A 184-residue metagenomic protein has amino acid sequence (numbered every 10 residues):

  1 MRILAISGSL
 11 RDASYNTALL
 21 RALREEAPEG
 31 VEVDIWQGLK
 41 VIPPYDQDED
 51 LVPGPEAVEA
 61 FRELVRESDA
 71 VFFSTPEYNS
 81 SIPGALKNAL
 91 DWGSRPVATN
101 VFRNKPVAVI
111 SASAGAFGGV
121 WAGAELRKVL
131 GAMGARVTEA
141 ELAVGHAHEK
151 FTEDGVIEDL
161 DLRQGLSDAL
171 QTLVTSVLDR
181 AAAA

Functional and structural regions predicted by a protein language model:
M1-V31: N-terminal beta1-alpha1 ligand-phosphate binding loop
I3, N16, L20, V58 (+3 more regions): A general structural signal for well-ordered alpha-helical segments in protein cores
L4, R136-A184: Glycine-rich phosphate/pyrophosphate-binding loop and the adjoining helix
V31-P44, V137-G145: Short beta-strand elements in bilobed, periplasmic/extracellular small-molecule ligand-binding domains
G38-P55, K150-D154: N-terminal beta-loop-helix "entrance" segment that forms/cooperates in small-molecule cofactor or anionic ligand
P53-M133: Helix-loop-strand module that forms the ligand-binding subsite of alpha/beta enzymes
